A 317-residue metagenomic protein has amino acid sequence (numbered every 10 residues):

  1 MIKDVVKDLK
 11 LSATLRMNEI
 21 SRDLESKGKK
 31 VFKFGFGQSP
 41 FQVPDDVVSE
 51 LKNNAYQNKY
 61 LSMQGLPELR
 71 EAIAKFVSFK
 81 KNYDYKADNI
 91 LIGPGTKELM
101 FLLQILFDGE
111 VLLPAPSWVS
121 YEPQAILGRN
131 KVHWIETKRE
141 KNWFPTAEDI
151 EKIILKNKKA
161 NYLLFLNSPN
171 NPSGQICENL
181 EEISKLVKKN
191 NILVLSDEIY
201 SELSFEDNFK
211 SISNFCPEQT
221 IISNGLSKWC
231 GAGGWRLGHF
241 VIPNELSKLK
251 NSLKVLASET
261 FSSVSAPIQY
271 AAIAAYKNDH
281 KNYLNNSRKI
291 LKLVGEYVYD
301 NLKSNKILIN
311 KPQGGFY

Functional and structural regions predicted by a protein language model:
I2-G95, Y276-N278: N-terminal small-domain helix-loop-helix segment of the aminotransferase-like
L24-K27, G128, K189-N190, N305: Helix C-cap/helix->beta junction micro-motif
S49, E218-K292, E296-N305: Conserved core segment of the aminotransferase class I/II
D84-I90, G109-E110, E218-Q219: Short acidic capping loops at alpha-helix termini that bridge into adjacent secondary structure
L106-A125, K152: Conserved PLP-anchoring active-site segment centered on the Schiff-base-forming lysine
T137-N208: Active-site phosphate-binding strand-loop segment of PLP-dependent enzymes
L291-K292, N305-Y317: Conserved PLP-binding catalytic core of the aspartate aminotransferase-like
